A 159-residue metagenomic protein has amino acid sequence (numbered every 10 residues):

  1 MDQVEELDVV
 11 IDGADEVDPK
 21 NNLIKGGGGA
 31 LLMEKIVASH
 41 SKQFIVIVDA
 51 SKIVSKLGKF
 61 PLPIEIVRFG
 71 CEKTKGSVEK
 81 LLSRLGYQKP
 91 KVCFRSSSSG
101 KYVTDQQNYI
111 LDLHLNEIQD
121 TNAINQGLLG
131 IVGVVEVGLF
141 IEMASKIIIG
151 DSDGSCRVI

Functional and structural regions predicted by a protein language model:
D2-I159: Conserved phosphate- and dinucleotide-binding cores of soluble alpha/beta proteins, encompassing both enzyme active
